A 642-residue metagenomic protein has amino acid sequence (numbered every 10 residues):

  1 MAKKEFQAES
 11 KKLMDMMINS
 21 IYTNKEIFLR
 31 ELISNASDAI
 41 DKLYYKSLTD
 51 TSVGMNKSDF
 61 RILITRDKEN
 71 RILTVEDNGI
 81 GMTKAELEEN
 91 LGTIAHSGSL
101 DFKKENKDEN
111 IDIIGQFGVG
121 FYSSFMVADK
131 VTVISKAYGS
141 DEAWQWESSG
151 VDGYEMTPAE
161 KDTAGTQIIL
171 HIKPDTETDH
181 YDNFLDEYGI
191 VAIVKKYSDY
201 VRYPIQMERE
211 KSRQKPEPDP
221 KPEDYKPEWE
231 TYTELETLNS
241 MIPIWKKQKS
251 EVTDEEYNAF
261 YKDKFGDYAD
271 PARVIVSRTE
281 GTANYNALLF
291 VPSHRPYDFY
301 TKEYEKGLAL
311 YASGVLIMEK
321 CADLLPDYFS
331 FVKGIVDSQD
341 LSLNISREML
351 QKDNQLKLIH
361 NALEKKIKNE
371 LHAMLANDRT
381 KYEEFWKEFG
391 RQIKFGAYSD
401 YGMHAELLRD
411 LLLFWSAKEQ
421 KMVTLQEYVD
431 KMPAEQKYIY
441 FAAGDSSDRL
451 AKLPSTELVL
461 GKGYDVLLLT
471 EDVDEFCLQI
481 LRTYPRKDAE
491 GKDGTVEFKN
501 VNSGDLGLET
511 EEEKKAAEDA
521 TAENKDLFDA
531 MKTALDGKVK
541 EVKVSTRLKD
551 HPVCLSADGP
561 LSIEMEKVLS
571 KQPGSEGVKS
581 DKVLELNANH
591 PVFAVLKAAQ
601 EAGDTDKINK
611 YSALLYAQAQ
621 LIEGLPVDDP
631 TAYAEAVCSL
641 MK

Functional and structural regions predicted by a protein language model:
M1-F184, A192, K215: GHKL (Bergerat-fold) ATPase N-terminal catalytic module, capturing the glycine-rich phosphate-binding loop and acidic
I113, V131-G153, K173-N183, Y188-K642: GHKL/Bergerat-fold ATPase module in large chromosome/replication-associated machines
